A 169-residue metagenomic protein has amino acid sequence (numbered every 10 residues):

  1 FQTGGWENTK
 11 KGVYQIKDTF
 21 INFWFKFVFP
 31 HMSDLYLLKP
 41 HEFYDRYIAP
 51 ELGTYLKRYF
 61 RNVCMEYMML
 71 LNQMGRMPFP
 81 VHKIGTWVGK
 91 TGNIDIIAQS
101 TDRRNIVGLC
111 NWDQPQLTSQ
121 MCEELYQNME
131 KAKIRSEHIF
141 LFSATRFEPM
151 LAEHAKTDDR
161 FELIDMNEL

Functional and structural regions predicted by a protein language model:
F1-T91: Accessory nucleic acid-recognition modules appended to NTPase machines
T3-G5, D113-Q114, R146-E148: Conserved nucleotide-binding/hydrolysis micro-motifs of P-loop NTPases
K26-V28, L109, L151-H154: Short conserved micro-motifs at the rims of enzyme active sites and ligand-binding pockets
M68, I94-T118, L125-Q127, I139: Conserved catalytic cores of phosphodiester-cleaving nucleases, focusing on short active-site segments
M69-M77, D102-N105, K131-A132: Short helix-loop-beta junction
N111, K131-A132, A144: Long, low-complexity, charge-rich intrinsically disordered regions
T118-I139, M150-H154: Short, charged, amphipathic alpha-helix that recurs within catalytic cores of restriction-modification and other
F140-L169: Domain-level recognition of nuclease-like catalytic cores that cleave nucleotide substrates
